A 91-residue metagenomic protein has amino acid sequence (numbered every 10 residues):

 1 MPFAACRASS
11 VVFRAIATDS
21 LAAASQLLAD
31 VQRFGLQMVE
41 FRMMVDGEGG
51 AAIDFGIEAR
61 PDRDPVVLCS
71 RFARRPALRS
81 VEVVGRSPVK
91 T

Functional and structural regions predicted by a protein language model:
M1-T91: A conserved regulatory-domain signal marking ACT and ACT-like small-molecule sensing domains and adjacent regulatory
